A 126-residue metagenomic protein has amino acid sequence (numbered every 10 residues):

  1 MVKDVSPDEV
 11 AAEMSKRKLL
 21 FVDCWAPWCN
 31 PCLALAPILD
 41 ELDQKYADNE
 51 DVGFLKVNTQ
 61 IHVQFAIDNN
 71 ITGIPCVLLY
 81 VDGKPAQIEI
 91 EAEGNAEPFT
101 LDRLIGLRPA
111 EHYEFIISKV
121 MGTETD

Functional and structural regions predicted by a protein language model:
M1-A12, Y113: N-terminal "domain-start" segment that seeds a small globular fold
V2-S6, C24, L35-F65: Thiol-based oxidoreductase modules, predominantly thioredoxin-like and allied folds used for disulfide exchange
A12-E13, F65, I116: CheY-like receiver
S15-P27: Short active-site neighborhood of thiol/selenol oxidoreductases, capturing the structured segment around
L20, G53, C76-Y80: Beta-strand cores of modular interaction/reader domains in eukaryotic scaffold and signaling proteins, especially PDZ
C29-C32: Short cysteine clusters
D68-T72: A short glycine-leucine-enriched loop at secondary-structure breakpoints that most characteristically corresponds
G73, L79-D126: Non-catalytic, surface beta->alpha helical segment in thiol-disulfide oxidoreductase systems
